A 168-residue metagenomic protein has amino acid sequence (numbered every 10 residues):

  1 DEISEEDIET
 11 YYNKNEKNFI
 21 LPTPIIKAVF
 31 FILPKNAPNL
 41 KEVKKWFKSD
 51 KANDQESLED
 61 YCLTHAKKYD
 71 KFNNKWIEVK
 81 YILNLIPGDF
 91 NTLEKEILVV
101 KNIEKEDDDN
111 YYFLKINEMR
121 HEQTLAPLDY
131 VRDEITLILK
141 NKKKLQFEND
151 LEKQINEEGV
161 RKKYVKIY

Functional and structural regions predicted by a protein language model:
D1-Y168: Peptidyl-prolyl cis-trans isomerase
